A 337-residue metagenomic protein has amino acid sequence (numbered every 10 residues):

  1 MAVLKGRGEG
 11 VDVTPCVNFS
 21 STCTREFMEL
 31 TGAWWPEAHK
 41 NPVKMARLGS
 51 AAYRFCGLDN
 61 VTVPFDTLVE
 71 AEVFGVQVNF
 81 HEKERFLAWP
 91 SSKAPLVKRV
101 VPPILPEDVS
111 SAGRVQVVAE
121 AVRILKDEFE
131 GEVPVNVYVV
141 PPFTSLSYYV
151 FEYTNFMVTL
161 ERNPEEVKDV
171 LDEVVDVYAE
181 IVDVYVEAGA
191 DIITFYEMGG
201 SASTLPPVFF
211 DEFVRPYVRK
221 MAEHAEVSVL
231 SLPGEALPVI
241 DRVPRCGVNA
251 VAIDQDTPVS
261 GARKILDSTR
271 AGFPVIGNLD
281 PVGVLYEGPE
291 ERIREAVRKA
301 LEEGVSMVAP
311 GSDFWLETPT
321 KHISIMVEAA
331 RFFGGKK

Functional and structural regions predicted by a protein language model:
M1-E26, W35, D59, V109-K337: Active-site loop segments of alpha/beta catalytic cores
E26-G57: Active-site-flanking structural segment that lines cofactor/substrate pockets
M28-G32, L68-K83: Glycine-rich loop at the start of a catalytic domain that most often binds anionic cofactors/ligands
D59-F65: Internal helix-loop-helix
N60, G75-V78, E82, K126-F129: Generic hydrophobic/packing signal
D66-L68, V140: Beta-hairpin (beta-strand-turn-beta-strand) motif
V78-E82, S92-P95, S147-F156: Short, flexible, mixed-charge acidic loops at enzyme active sites
K83-I124: A gly/proline- and charged-residue-enriched helix-loop-helix capping module
